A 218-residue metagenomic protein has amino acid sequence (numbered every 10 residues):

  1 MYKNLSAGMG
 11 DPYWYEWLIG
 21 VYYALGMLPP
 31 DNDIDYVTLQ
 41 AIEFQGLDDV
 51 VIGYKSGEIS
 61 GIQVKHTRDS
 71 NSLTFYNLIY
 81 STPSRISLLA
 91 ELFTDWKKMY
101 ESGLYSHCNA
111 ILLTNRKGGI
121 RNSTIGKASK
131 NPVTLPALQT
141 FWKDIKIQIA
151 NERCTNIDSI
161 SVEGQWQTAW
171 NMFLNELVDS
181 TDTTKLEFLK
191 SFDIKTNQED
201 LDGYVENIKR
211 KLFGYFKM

Functional and structural regions predicted by a protein language model:
M1-Y13, V64-M218: Acidic metal-coordinating catalytic centers involved in nucleic-acid phosphodiester chemistry
M9-F75, I79-Y80, K97: Catalytic centers of nucleases
